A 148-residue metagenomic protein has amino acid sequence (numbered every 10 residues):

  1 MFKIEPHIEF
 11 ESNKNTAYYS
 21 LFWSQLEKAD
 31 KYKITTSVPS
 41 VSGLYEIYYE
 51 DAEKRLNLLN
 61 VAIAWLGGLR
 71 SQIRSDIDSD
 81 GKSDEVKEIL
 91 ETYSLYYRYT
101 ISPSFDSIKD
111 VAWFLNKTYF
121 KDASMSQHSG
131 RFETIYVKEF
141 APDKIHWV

Functional and structural regions predicted by a protein language model:
M1-L59, I63-V148: Boundary/linker segments flanking structured domains
